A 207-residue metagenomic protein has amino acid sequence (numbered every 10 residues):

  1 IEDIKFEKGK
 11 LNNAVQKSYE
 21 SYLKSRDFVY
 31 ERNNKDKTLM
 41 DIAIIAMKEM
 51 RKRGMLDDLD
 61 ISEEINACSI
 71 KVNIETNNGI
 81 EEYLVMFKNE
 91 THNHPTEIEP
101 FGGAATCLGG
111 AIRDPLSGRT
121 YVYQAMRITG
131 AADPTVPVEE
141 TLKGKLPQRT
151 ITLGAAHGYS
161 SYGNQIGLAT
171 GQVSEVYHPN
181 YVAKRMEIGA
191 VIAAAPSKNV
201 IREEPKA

Functional and structural regions predicted by a protein language model:
I1-A207: Core nucleic-acid recognition elements
